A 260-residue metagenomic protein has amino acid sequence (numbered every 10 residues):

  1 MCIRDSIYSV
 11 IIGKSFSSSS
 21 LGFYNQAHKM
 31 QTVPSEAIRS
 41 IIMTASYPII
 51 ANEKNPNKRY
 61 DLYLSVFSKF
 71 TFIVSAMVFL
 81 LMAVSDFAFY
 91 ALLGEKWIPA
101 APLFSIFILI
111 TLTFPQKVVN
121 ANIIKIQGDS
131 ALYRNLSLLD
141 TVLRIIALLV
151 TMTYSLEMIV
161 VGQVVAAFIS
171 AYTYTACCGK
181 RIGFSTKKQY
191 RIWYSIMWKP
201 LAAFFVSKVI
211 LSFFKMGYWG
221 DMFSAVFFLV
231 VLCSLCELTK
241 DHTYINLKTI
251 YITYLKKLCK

Functional and structural regions predicted by a protein language model:
M1-I3: Short, small-residue-biased leader/transition segments that mark boundaries at the very start of proteins
D5, H28, M43, P102-L148 (+3 more regions): Short runs within selected transmembrane alpha-helices of multi-pass transporters and secretion channels
Y8-V10, G22-R39, S68-K69, I110 (+1 more regions): Alpha-helical transmembrane segments of polytopic membrane transporters and translocases
I11-T32, D61-L62, I98-F104: Interfacial/gating helices of multi-pass transporter permease domains
A27, Q31-S68, A121-I126: Helix-loop junctions and terminal segments of transmembrane helices in multi-pass membrane transport/translocation
P56-M77, L136, R191-I196: Membrane-water interface segments that mark the loop-to-transmembrane alpha-helix transition
Y63-F114, I145-T153, L201-F204, V209-F214: Alpha-helical transmembrane segments of multi-pass membrane transport and lipid-handling proteins
F184, F205-K260: Membrane-proximal transmembrane or re-entrant/amphipathic helices at the cytosolic face
